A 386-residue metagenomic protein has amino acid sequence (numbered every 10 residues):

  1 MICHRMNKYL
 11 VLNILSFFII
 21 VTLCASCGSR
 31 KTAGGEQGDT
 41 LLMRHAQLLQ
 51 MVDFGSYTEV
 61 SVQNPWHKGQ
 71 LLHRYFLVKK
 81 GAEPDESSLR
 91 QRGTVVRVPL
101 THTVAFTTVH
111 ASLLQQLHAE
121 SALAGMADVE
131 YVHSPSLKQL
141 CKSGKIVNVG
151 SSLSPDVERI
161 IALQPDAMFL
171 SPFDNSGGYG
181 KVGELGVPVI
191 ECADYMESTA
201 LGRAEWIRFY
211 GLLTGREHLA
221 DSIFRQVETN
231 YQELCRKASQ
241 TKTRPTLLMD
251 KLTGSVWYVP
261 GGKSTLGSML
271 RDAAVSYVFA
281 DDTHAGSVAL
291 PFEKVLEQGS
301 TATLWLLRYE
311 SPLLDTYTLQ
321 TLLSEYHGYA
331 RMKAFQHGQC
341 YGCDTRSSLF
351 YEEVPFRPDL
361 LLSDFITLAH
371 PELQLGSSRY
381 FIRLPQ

Functional and structural regions predicted by a protein language model:
M1-G34: Bacterial Sec-dependent N-terminal signal peptides
C27-A111, L219-L247, Q336, L349 (+2 more regions): Bacterial Sec-exported substrate-binding components of ABC uptake systems
H67-I161, L170-P172: A short, structured surface patch at a secondary-structure boundary
A119, L185-G186, A273, Q336: Short, structured coil segments at secondary-structure junctions
K145, D156, D166-V256, A280-D281 (+2 more regions): Extracytoplasmic substrate-binding proteins
V149-F173, V187, F292-W305: Proline-aspartate-enriched helix->loop->beta-strand connector
Y258-P291: Alpha-helical, coiled-coil/dimerization segments enriched in small aliphatic residues
F279-D281, A285-L373, S377-P385: C-terminal soluble interaction/assembly domains
